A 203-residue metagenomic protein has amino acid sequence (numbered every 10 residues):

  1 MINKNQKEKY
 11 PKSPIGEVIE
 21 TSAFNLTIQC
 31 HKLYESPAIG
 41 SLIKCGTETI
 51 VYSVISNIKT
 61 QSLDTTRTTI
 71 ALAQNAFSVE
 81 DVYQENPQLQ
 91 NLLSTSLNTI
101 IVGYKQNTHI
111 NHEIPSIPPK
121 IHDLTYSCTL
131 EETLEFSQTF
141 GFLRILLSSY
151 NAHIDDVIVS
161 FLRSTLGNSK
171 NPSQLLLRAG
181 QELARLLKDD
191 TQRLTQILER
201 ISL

Functional and structural regions predicted by a protein language model:
M1-E8: Extended boundary segments
Y10-L26: Short, basic/aromatic beta-hairpin or loop at an interaction surface
I15-I19, S41-L42, I50-Q61: Short beta-strand-centered aromatic/proline hotspots
N25-C30, Q61-Q74: Short, solvent-exposed secondary-structure boundary/capping segments
E35-A38: Short, well-ordered loop/turn sites that connect or cap secondary structure elements
Q88-L203: Charge/polar-rich, low-complexity and marginally structured segments
